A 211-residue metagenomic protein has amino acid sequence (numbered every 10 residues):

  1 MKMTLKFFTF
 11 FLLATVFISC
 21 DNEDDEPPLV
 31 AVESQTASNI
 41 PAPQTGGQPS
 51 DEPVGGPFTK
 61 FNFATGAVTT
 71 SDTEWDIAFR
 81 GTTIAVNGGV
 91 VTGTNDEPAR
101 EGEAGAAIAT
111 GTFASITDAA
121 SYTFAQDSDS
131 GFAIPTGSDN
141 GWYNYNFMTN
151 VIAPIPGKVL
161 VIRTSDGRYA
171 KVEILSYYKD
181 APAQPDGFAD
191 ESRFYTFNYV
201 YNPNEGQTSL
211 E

Functional and structural regions predicted by a protein language model:
M1-M3, M148: Detector for methionine-enriched segments
M3-F10: Sec-dependent signal peptide recognition, specifically the positively charged N-region followed immediately by
V16-S19: C-terminal motif of bacterial Sec signal peptides marking the signal peptidase cleavage site
D21-E211: Surface-exposed, beta-sheet-biased, low-hydrophobicity segments with strongly acidic/polar composition
